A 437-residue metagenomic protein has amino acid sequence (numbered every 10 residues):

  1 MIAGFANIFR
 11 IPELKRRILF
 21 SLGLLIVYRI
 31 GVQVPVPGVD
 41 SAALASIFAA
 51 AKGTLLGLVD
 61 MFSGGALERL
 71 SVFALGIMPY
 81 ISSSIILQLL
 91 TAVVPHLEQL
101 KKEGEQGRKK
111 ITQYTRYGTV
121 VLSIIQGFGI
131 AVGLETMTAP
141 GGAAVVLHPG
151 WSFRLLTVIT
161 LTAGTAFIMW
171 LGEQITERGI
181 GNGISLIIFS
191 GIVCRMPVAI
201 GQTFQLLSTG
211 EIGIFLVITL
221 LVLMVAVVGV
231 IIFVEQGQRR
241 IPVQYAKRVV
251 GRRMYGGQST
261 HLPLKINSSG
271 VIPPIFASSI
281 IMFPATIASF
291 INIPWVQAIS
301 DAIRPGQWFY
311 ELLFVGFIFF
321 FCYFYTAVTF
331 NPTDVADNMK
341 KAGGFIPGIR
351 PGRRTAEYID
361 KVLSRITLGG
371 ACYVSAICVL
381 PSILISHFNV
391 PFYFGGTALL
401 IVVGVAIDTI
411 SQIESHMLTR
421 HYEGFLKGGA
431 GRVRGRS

Functional and structural regions predicted by a protein language model:
M1-K101, Q106-S437: N-terminal cationic and glycine-rich segments that engage phosphates or anionic surfaces
